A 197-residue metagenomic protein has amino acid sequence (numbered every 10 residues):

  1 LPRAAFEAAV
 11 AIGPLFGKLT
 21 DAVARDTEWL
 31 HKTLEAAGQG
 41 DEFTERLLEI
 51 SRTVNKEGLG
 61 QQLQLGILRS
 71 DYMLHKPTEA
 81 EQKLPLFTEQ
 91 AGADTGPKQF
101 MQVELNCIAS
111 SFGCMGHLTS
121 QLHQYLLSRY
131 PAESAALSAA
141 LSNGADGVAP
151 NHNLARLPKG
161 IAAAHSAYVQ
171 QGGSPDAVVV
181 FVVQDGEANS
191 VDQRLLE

Functional and structural regions predicted by a protein language model:
L1-E197: Preference for protein termini
